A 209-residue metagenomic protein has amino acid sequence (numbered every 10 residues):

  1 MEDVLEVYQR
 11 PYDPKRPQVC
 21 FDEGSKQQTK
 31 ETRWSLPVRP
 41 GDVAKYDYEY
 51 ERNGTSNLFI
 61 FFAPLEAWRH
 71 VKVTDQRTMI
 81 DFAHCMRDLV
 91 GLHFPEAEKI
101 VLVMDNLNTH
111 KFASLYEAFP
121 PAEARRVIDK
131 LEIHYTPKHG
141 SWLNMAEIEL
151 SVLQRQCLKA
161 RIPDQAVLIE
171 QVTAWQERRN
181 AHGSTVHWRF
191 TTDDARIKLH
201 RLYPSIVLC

Functional and structural regions predicted by a protein language model:
M1-R87, L199: Extended, low-complexity cationic-aromatic segments
C20-D22, F61, A67, M86 (+5 more regions): Mobile genetic element proteins and their domesticated derivatives, centered on retroelements and DNA transposons
G24-Q27, P64-A67, L107-T109, H139-G140 (+1 more regions): Short, solvent-exposed loop/turn segments at secondary-structure junctions
T29-E31, K111-Y116: A short acidic (Asp/Glu
K45-E51, E123-M145, A160-D164: RNase H-like polynucleotidyl transferase catalytic core
R69, K138, A146-Q165, R178-H182: Active-site proximal helix-loop segment of RNase H-like, two-metal nucleases, encompassing DDE(D)
A97-H110: Acidic/histidine-rich, metal-coordinating catalytic segments
V167-C209: C-terminal domain-tail junction helix/linker
